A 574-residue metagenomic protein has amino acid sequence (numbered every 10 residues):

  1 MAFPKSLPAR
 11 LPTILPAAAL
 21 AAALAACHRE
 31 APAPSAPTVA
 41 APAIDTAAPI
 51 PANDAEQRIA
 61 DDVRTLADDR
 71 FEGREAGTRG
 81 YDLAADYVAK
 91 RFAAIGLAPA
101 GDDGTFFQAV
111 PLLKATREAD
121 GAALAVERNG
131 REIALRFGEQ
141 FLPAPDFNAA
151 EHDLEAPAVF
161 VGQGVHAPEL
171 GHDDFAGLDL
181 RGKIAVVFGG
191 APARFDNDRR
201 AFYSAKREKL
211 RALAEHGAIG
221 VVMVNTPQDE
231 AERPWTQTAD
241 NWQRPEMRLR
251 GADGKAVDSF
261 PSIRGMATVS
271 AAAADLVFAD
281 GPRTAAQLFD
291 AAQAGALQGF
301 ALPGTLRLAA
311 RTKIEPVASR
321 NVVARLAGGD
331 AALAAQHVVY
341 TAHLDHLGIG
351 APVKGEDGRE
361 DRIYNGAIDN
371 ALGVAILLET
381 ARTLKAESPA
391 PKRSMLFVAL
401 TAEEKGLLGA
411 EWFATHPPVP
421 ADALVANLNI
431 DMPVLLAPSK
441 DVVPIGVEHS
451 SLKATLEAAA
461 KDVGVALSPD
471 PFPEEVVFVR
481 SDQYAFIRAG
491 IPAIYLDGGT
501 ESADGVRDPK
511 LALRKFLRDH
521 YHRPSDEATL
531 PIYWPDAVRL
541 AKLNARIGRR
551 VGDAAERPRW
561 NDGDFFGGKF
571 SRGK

Functional and structural regions predicted by a protein language model:
A23-A26: C-terminal motif of bacterial Sec signal peptides marking the signal peptidase cleavage site
E30-G101, A273, A335: N-terminal hydrophobic or amphipathic helices/low-complexity stretches enriched in small/hydrophobic/Pro/Gly
E72-P192, I314, A318-S319: Noncatalytic luminal/extracellular "stalk/propeptide" segments of secretory-pathway proteins
E127-N129, E139-G177, K255-G366, E379-R382 (+1 more regions): Soluble metallo-hydrolase cores and metallopeptidase-like ectodomains found primarily in the secretory/periplasmic
E139, R248-R283, L400-G505, L511-A512 (+1 more regions): Metal-dependent peptidase/peptidase-like ectodomains
G162-W235: A conserved hydrophobic secondary-structure block that centers on an alpha-helix together with its immediately flanking
S204-E208, A212, D229, G348-K354 (+2 more regions): Acidic/histidine-rich catalytic neighborhood of metal-dependent amide-processing enzymes
R382, D497, S502-F570: His/Asp/Glu-rich mid-to-C-terminal helical/loop segments that flank catalytic regions of hydrolases
